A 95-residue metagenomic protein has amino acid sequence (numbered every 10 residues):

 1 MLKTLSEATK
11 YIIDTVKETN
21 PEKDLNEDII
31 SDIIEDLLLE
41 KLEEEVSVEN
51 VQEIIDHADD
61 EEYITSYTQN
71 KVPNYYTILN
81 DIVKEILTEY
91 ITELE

Functional and structural regions predicted by a protein language model:
M1-E95: Intrinsically disordered, low-complexity linear regions
